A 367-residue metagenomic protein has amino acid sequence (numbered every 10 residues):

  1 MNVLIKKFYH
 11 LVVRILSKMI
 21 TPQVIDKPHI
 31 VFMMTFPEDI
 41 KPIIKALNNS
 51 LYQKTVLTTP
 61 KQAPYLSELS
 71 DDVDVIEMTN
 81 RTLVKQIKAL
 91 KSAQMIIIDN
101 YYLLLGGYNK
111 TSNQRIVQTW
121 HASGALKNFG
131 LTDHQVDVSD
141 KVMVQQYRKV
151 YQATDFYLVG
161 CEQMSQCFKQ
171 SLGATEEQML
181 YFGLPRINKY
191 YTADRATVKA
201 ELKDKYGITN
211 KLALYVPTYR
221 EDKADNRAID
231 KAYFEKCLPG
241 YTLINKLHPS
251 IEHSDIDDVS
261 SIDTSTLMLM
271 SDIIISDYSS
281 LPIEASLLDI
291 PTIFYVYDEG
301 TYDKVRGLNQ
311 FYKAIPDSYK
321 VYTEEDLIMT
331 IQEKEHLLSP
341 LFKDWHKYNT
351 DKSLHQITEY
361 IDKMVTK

Functional and structural regions predicted by a protein language model:
M1-K85: N-terminal pre-catalytic "stem/leader" segment of glycosyltransferase-like enzymes
V31-M33, K88-L104: Short N-terminal targeting/anchoring amphipathic segment
D39-S50, Q170-S171, M179-D255, L354: Conserved catalytic-core segment of nucleotide-activated headgroup transferases in glycan assembly
V73, T111-N188: Active-site-proximal region of nucleotide-activated glycan assembly enzymes, centered on histidine/acidic-rich loops
M78-K91, L247-I283, L287-L288, E299: Donor nucleotide-activated moiety binding/catalytic core segment of transferases that use nucleotide-activated donors
I96-I97, D155-C161, I274-I275: A short beta-strand/loop micro-motif in the catalytic core of glycosyltransferases that engages the nucleotide-sugar
S280-H346: Catalytic binding pocket for nucleotide-activated donors in carbohydrate/polymer assembly enzymes
N349-K367: C-terminal alpha-helical cap of glycosyltransferases
